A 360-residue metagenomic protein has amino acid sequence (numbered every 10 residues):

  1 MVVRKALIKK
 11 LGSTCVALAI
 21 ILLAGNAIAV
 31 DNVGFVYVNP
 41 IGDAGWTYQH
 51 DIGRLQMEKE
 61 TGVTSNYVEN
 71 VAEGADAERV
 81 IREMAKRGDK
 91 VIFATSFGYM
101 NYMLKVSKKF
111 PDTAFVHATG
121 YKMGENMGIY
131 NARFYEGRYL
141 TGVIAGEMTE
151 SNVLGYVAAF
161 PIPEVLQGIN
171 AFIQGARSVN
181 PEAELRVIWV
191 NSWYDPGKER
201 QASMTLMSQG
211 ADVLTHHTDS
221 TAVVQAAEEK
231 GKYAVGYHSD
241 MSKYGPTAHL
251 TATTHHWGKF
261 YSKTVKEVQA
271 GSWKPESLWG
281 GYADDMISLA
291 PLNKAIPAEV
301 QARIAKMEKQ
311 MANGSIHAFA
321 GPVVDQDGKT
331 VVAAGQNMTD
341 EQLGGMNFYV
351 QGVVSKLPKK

Functional and structural regions predicted by a protein language model:
V2-C15: Bacterial N-terminal signal peptides that target proteins for export
V16-A17, A27-I28: Cleavable N-terminal signal peptides
A29-K360: A residue-level marker of the well-folded mature domains of exported/periplasmic proteins
